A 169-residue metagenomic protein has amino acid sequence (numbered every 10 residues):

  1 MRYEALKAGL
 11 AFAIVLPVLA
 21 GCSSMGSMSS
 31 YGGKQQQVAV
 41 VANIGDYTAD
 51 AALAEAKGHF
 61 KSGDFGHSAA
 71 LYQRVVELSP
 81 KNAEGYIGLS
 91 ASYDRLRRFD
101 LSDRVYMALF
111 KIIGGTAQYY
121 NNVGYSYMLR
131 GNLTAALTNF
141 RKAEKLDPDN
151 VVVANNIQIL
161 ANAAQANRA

Functional and structural regions predicted by a protein language model:
L16-I44: Bacterial Sec signal peptide processing site at the extreme N-terminus
G45-L78: Alpha-helical segment of the N-proximal tetratricopeptide repeat
